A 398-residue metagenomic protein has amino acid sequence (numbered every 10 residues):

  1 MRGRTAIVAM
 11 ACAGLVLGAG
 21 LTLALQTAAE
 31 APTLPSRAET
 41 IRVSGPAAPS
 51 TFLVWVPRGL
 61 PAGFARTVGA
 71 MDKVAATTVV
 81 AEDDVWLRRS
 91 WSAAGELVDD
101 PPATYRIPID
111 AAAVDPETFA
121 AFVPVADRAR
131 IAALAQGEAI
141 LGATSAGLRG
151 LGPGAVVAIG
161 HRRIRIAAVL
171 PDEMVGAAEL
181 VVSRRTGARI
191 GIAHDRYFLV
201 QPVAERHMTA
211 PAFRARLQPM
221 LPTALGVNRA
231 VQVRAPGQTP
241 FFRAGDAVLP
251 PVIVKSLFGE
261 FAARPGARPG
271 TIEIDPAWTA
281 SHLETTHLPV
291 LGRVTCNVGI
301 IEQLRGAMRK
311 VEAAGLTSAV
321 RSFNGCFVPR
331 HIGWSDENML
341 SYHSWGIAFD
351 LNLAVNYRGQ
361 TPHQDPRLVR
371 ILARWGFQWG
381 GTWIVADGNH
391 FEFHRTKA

Functional and structural regions predicted by a protein language model:
M1-A13: N-terminal export and membrane-targeting signals
L25-A62: Membrane-interface junction motifs in transport/secretion proteins
L34-R37, V79-A133: The feature marks short, hydrophobic/small-residue-biased sequence motifs that occur predominantly
T51-V54, A146, H194-L221: A short beta-strand structural signal in non-transmembrane regions
A65-V80: Short acidic amphipathic segments
I109-V114, F122-L199, A204: Hydrophobic secondary-structure segments that place a key small or acidic residue at a functional site
G259-S318: Active-site acidic/histidine clusters and adjacent loop/turn architecture that either coordinate catalytic ions
D336-A398: Catalytic cores and adjacent binding grooves of peptidoglycan-active enzymes
